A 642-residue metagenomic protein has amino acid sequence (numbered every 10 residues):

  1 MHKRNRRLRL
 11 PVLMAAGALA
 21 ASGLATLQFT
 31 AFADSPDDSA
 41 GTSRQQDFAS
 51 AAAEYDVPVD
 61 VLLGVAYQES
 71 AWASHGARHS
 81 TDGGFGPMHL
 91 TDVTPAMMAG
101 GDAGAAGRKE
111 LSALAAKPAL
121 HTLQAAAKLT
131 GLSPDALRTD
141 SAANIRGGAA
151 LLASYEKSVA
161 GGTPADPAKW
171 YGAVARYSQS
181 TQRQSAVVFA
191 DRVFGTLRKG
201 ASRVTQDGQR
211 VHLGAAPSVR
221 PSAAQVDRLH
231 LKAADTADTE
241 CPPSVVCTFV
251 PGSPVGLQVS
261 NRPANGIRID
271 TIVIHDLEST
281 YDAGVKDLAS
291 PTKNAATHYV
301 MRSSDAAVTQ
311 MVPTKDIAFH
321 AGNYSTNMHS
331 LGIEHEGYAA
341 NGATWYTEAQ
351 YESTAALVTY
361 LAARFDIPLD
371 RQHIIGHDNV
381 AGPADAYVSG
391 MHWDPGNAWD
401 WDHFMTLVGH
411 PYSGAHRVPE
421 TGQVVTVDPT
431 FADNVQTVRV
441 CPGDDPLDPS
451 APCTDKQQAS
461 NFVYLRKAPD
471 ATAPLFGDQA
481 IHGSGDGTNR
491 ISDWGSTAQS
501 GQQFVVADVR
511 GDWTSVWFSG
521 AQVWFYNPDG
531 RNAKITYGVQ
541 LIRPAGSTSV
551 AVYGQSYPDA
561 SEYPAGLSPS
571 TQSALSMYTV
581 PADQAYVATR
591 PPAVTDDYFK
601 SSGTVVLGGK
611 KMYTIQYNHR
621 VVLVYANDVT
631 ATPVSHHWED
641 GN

Functional and structural regions predicted by a protein language model:
M1-D34: Secretory targeting and sorting signals
L8-A21, V463-H482: Sec-dependent N-terminal signal peptides
P36-T196: Catalytic glycan-binding domains that act on GlcNAc-containing polysaccharides
D37-S43, Q209-G322, A521-Q522, N527-D529: N-terminal catalytic cores of peptidoglycan-degrading enzymes
V61-G64, P87-H89, T271-D276, A296-M301 (+4 more regions): Structural recognition of the beta-strand scaffold that forms the well-ordered cores of secreted hydrolase catalytic
F189-F249, A343-N461: Basic/polar, cationic surfaces and motifs that engage anionic cell-wall and phosphate/carboxylate ligands
W494-P528, P581-T632: SH3/SH3-like beta-barrel superfamily modules
P528-S568: Intrinsically disordered, low-complexity linker and terminal regions at domain boundaries
